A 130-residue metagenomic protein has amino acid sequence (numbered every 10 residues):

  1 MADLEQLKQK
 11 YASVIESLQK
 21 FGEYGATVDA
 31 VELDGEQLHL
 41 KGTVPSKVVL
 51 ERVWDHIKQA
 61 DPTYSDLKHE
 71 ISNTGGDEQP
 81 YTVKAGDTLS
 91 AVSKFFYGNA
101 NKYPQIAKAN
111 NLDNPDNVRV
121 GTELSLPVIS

Functional and structural regions predicted by a protein language model:
M1-T74: Secretory N-termini
A30-V44, H69-P104, K108, T122: Primarily a LysM-type cell-wall glycan-binding module
L112-N114: Short solvent-exposed coil/turn linkers within tandem alpha-helical repeat scaffolds
